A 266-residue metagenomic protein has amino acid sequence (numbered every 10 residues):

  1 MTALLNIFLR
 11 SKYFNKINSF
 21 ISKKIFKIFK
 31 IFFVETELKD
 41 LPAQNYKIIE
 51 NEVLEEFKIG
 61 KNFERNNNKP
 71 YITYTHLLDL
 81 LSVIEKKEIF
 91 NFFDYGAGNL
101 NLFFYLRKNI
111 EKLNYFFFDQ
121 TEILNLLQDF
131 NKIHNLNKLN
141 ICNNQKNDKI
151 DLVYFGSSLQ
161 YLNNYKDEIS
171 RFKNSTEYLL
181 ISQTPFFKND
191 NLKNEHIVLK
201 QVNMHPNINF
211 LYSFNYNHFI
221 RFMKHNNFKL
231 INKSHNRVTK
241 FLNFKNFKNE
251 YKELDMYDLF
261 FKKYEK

Functional and structural regions predicted by a protein language model:
M1-N91, L100, H205-Y216, I220-R221 (+1 more regions): N-terminal accessory regions of S-adenosyl-L-methionine
D94: Class I SAM-dependent methyltransferase core
A97-K138: Class I SAM-dependent methyltransferase SAM/SAH-binding core
K138-K149: Short acidic low-complexity segments
D151-Y165: A short SAM/SAH-binding and catalytic strip from SAM-dependent methyltransferases
Y161-S175: A short, conserved alpha-helix within the catalytic core of class I
T176-D190: Conserved beta-strand signature within the Rossmann-like core of class I S-adenosyl-L-methionine
F186-F210: Short, glycine-/aromatic-enriched active-site segment of Class I SAM-dependent methyltransferases
